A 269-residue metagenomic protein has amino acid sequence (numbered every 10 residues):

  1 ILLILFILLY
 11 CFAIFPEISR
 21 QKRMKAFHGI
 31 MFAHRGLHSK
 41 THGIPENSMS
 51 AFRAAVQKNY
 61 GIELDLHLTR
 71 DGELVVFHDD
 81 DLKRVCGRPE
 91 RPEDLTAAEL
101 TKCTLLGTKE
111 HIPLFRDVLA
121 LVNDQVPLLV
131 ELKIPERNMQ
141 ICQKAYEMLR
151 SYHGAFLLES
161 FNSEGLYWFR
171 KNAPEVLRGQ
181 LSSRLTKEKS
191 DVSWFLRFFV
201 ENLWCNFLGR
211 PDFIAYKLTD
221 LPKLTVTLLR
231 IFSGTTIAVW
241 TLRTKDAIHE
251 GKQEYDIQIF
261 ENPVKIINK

Functional and structural regions predicted by a protein language model:
I1-K269: Phosphate-group recognition and catalysis centered on beta-loop-alpha active-site segments
